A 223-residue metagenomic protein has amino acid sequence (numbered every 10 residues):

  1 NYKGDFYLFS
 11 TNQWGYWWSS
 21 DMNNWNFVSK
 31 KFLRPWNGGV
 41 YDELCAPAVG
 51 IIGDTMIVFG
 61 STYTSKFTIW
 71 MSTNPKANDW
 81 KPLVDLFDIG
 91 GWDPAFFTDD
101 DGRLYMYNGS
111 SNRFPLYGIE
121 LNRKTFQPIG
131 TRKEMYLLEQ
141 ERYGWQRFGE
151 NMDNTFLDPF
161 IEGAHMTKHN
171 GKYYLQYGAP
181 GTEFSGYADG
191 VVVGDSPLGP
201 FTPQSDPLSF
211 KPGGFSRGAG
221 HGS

Functional and structural regions predicted by a protein language model:
N1-S223: Carbohydrate-active catalytic/glycan-binding domains of CAZyme proteins, especially the secreted or lumenal ectodomains
